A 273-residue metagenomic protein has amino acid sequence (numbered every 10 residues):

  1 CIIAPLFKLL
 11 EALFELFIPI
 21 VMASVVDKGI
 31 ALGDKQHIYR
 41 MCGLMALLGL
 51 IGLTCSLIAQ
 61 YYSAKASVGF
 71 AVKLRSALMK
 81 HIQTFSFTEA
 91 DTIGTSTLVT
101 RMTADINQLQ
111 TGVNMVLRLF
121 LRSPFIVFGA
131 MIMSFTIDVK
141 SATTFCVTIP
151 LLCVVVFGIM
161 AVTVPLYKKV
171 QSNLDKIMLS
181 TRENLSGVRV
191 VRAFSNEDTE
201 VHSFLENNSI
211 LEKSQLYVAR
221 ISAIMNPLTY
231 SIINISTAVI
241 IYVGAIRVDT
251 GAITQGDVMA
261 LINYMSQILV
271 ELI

Functional and structural regions predicted by a protein language model:
C1-P5, M41-M45, I93, T111-G112 (+3 more regions): Hydrophobic alpha-helix/TM-entry signal in multi-pass membrane transporters
I2-I58, Y62, F135-A142, D249-Q255: Transmembrane helix-loop-helix hairpins at lipid-water interfaces of multipass membrane proteins, especially the type-1
I3-L13, L48, M115-V170, Y242-I253: Transmembrane helices of ABC transporter permease
F7, F14-D27, L48-T95, V99 (+7 more regions): Juxtamembrane helix-loop junctions of ABC transporter transmembrane domains
L10-F14, I18, A46, L50-S67 (+7 more regions): Hydrophobic alpha-helical membrane-associated segments
S24, K28, T84, F135 (+6 more regions): Transmembrane helix-loop junction
A31-G43, M133-V147, Y217-I273: Helix-loop-helix
S63, T84-T88, A104-L117, L121 (+4 more regions): An intracellular "coupling" helix at the cytosolic face of ABC transporter transmembrane type-1 domains
